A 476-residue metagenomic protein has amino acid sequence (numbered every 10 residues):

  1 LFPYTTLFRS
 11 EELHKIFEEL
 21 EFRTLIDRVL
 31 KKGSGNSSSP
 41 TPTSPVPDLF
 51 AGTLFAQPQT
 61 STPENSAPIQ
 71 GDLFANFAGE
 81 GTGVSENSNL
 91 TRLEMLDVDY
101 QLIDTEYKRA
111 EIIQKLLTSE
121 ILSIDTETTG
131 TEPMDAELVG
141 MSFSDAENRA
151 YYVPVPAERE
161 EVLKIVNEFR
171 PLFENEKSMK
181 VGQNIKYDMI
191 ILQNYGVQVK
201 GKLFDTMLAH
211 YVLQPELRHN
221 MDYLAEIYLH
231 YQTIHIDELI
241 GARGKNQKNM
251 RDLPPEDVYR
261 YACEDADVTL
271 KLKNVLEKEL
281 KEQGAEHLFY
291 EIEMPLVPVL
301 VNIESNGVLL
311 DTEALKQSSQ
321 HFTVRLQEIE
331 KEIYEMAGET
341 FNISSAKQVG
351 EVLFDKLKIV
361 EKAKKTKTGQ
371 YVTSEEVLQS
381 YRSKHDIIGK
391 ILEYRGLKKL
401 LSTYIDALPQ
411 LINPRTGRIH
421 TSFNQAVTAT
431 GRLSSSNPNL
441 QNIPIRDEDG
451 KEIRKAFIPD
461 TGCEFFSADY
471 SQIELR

Functional and structural regions predicted by a protein language model:
L1, T5-P156, Q183-I185, K200 (+7 more regions): Conserved "right-hand" nucleotidyltransferase catalytic core of DNA-directed polymerases
V162-K177: Short, basic/hydrophobic alpha-helical segments
N167, Y223, K451, L475-R476: Feature representing long, continuous alpha-helical segments
E168, D188-I191, N220-L224: Alpha-helical scaffold elements adjacent to nucleotide-binding pockets in ATP/GTP-utilizing enzyme cores
Y187-N194, V352: Phosphate- and divalent-cation-binding pockets in alpha/beta enzyme and binding domains that engage nucleotide-derived
Q193-L203, L217-D222: A short alpha->loop->secondary-structure connector
L208-L213: Long, compositionally biased intrinsically disordered terminal regions
